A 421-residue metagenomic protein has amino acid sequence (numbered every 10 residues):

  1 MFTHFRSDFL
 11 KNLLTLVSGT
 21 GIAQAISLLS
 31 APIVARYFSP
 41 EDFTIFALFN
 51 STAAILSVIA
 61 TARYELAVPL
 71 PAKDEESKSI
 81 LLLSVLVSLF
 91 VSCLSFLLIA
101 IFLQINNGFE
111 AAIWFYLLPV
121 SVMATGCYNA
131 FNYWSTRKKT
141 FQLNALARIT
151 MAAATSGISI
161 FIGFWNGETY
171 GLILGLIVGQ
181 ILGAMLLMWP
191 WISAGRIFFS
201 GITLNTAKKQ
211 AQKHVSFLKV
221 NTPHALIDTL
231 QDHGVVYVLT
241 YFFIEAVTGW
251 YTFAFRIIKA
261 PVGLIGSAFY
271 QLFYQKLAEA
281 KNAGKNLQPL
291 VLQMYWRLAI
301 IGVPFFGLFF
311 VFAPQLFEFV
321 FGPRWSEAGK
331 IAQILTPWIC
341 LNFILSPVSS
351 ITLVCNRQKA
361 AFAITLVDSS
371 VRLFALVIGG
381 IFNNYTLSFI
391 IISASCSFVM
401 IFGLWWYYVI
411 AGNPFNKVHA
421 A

Functional and structural regions predicted by a protein language model:
M1-F5, Q142, L146, T169-L176 (+3 more regions): Interhelical loop/hinge segments that connect adjacent transmembrane helices in multipass membrane
F5-A62, F96, A100, A152 (+6 more regions): Signature of the first transmembrane helix
R6, L10, A67-E76, A124-T150 (+1 more regions): Membrane-interface junctions at transmembrane-helix termini in multi-pass inner-membrane proteins
S7-Q24, L48-F49, A54-L103, I113-F115 (+2 more regions): Membrane-water interface segments that mark the loop-to-transmembrane alpha-helix transition
P40-T44, F102-L118, V311-C340: Interfacial segments at transmembrane-helix termini and the short loops linking adjacent helices
F46, N50-S57, Y251-Q271, Q275 (+2 more regions): Transmembrane helix-bundle signature of multi-pass secondary active exporters and lipid flippases
S57-E76, R137, A254, I258-A283 (+1 more regions): Helix-loop junctions and terminal segments of transmembrane helices in multi-pass membrane transport/translocation
A112, Y116-P119, A145-R196, V367-F374 (+1 more regions): Hydrophobic alpha-helical transmembrane segments
